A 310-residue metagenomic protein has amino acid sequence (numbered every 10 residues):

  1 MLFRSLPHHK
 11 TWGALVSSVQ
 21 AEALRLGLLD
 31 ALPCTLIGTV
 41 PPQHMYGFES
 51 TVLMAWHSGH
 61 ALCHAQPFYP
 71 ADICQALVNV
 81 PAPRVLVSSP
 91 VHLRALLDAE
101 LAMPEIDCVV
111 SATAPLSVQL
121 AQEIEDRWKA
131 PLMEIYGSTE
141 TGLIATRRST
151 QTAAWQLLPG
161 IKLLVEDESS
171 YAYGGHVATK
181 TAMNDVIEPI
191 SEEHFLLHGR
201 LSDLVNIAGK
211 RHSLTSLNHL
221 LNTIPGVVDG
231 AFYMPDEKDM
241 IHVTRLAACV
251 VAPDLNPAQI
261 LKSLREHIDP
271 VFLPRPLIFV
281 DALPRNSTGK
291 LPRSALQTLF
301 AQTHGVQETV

Functional and structural regions predicted by a protein language model:
H9-R25, A31-A95, M133: AMP-binding/adenylate-forming
I37-G38, S170-Y171, A247-C249: Short, well-ordered beta-strand segments
D98-Q151: Gly/Ser/Thr-rich phosphate-binding loop
C108, Q151, W155-I161, V165-E166 (+3 more regions): Catalytic cores of nucleotide-enabled group-transfer and carboxylate-activating enzymes in metabolic and assembly-line
Q156-A182, P189-E192, L255-P257: Conserved beta-loop-beta connector loops within the AMP-binding
N184-F272: AMP-binding/adenylate-forming catalytic core of the ANL superfamily
V205, A247-C249, E266-V310: Conserved C-terminal "lid"/linker of ANL adenylate-forming enzymes
